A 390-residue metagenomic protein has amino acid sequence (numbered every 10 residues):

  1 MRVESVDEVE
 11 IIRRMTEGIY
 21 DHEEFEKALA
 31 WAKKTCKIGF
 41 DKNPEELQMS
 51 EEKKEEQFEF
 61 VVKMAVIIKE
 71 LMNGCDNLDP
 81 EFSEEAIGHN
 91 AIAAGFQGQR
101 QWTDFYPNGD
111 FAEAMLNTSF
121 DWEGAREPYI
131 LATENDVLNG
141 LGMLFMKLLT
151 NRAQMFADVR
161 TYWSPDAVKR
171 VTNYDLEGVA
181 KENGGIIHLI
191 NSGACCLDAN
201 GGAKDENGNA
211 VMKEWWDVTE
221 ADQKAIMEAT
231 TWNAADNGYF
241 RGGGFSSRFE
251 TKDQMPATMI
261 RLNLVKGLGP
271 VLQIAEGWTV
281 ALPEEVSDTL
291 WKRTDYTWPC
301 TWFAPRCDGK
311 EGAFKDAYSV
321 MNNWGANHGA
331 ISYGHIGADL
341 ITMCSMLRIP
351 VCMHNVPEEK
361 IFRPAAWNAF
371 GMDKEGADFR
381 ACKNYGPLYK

Functional and structural regions predicted by a protein language model:
M1, H22, A28-E52, F58-K390: Anaerobic metallocofactor- and corrinoid-dependent redox/one-carbon enzyme cores, especially those from methanogenesis
R2-E23: Terminal amphipathic helices with adjacent charged low-complexity linkers/tails
